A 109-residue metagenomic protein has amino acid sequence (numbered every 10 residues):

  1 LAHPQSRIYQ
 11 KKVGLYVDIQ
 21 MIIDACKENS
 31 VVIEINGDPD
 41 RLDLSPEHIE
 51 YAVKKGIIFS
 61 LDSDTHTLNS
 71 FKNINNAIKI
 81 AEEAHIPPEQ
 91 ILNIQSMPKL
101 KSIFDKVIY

Functional and structural regions predicted by a protein language model:
L1-Y109: Charged catalytic cores and adjacent phosphate/nucleic-acid-binding surfaces used for phosphate/nucleic-acid chemistry
